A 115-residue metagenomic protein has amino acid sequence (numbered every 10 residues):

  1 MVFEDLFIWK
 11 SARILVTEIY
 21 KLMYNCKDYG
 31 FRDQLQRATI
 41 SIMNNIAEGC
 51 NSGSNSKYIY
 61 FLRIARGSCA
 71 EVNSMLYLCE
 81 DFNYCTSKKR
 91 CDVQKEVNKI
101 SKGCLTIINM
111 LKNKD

Functional and structural regions predicted by a protein language model:
M1-D115: Amphipathic alpha-helical assembly/interaction segments
